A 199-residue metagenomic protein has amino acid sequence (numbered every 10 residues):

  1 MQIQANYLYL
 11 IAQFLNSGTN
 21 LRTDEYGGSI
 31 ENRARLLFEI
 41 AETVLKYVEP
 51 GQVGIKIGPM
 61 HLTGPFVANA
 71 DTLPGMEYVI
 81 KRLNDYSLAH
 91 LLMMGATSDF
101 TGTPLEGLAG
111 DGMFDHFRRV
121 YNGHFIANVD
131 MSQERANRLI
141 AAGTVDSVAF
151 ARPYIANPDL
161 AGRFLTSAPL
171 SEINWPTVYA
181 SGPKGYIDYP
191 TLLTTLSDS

Functional and structural regions predicted by a protein language model:
M1-S199: Flavin-dependent oxidoreductase catalytic cores
